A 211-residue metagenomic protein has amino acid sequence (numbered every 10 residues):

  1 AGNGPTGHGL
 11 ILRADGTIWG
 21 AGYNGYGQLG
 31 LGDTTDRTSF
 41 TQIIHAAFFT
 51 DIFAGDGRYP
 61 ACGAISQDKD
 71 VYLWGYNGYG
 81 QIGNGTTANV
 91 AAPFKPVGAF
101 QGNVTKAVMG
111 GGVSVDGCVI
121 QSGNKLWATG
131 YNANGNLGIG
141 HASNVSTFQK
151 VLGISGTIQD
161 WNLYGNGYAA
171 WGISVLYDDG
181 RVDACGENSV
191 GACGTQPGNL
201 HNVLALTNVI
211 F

Functional and structural regions predicted by a protein language model:
A1-F211: Eukaryote-biased RCC1-like beta-propeller repeat architecture
